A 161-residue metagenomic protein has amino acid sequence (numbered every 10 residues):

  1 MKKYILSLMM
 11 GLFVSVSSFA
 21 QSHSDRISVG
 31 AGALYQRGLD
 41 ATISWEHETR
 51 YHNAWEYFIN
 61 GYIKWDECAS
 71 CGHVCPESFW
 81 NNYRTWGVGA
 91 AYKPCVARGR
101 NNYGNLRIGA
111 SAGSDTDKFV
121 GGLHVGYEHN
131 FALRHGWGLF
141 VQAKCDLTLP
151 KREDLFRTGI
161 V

Functional and structural regions predicted by a protein language model:
M1-Y4, Q21: Positively charged n-region of N-terminal signal peptides that target proteins for export
S7-S15: Bacterial N-terminal signal peptides
A20-W65: Short glycine/proline- and aromatic-enriched beta-strand/turn motifs that initiate or cap beta-hairpins
Y35-R37, D117, H135, R152: Short glycine/serine/proline-enriched coil/turn segments at secondary-structure junctions
E46-L139: Gram-negative (and chloroplast) outer-membrane scaffold detector with strong preference for beta-barrel transmembrane
V88, D154-V161: Outer-membrane beta-barrel "beta-signal"
V141-A143: Internal, hydrophobic beta-strand segments that form the core of beta-sheet-rich folds
D146-R152: Membrane-helix boundary connector in multi-pass membrane proteins
